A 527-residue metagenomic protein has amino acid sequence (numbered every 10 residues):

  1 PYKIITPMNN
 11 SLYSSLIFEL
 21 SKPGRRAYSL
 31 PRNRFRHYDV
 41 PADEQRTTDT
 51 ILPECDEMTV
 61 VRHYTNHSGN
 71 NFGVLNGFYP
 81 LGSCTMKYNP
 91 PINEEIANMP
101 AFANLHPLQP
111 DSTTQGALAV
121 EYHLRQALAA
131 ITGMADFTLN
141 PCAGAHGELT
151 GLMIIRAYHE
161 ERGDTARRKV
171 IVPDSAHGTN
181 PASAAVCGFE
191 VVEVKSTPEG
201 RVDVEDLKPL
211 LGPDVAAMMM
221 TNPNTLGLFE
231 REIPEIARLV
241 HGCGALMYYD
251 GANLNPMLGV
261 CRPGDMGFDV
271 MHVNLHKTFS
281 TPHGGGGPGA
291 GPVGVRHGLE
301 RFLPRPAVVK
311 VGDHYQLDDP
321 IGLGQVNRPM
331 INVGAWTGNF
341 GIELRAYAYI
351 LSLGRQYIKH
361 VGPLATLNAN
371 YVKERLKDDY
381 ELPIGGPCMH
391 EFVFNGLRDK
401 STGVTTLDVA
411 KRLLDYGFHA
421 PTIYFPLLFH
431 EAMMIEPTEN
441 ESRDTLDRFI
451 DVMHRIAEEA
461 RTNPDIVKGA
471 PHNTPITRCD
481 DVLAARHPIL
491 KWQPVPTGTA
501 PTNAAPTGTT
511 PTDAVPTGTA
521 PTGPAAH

Functional and structural regions predicted by a protein language model:
P1-A135, C261, V311-V333, E343 (+3 more regions): Non-catalytic terminal extensions of PLP-dependent enzymes
F72-N93, N140-G151, F279-G294, G298-L299 (+2 more regions): Conserved phosphate/anionic-ligand binding catalytic regions in large, soluble enzymes, centered on
H106-Q109, L139-P141, T221: Cysteine-centered functional microenvironments
G116-A119, H146-Q316, R328, G403-V404 (+1 more regions): Conserved PLP-enzyme active-site core in the AAT-like
A135-P141, K169-V172: A short, small-residue-rich loop immediately preceding and capping a beta-strand
T138, V192-V194, P421: General small-molecule cofactor/ligand-binding pocket signal
C142, T197, T221-P223, N395-L397 (+1 more regions): Short strand-loop junctions, especially beta-strand C-caps/beta-turns that link beta-sheets to coils or alpha-helices
M153-A157, Y347-S352: Short glycine/serine- and small hydrophobic-enriched flexible loop segments
